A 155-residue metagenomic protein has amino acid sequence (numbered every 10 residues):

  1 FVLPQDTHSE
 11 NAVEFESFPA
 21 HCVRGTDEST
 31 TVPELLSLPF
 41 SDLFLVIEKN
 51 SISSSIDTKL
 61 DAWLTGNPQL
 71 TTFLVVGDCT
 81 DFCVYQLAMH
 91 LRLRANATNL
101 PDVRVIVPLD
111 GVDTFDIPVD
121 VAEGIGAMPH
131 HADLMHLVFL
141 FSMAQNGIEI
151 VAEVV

Functional and structural regions predicted by a protein language model:
F1-S9: Von Willebrand factor
H8-E14, P19-V155: Active-site-adjacent betaalpha module
